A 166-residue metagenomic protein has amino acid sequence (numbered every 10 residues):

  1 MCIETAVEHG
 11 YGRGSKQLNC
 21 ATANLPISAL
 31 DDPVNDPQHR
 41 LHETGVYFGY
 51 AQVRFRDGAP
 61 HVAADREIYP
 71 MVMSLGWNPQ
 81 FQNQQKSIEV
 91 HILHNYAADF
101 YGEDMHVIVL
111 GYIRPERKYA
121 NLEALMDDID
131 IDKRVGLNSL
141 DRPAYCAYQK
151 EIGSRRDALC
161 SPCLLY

Functional and structural regions predicted by a protein language model:
M1-L165: Phosphate/ribose-recognition catalytic cores of enzymes acting on nucleotide-derived substrates
